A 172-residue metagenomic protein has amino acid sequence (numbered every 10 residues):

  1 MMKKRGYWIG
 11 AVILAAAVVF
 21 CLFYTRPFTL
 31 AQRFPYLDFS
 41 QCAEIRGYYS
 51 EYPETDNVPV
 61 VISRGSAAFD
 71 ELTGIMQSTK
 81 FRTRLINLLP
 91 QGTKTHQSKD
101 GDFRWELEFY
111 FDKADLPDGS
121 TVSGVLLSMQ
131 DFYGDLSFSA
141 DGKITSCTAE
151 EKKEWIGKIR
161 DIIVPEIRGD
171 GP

Functional and structural regions predicted by a protein language model:
R5-P172: Function-determining sites in protein domains
